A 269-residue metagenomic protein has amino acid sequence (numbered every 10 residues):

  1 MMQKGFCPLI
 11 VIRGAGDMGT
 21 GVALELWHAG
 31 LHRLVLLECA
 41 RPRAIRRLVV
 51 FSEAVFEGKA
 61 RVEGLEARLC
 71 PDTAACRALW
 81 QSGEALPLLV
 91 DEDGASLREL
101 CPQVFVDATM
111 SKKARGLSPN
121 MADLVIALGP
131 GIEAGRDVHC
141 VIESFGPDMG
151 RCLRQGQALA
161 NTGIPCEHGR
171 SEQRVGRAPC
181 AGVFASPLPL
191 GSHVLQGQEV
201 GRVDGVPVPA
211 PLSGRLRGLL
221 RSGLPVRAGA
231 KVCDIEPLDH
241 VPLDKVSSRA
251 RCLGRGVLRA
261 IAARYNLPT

Functional and structural regions predicted by a protein language model:
M2-T269: Well-ordered secondary-structure scaffolds
